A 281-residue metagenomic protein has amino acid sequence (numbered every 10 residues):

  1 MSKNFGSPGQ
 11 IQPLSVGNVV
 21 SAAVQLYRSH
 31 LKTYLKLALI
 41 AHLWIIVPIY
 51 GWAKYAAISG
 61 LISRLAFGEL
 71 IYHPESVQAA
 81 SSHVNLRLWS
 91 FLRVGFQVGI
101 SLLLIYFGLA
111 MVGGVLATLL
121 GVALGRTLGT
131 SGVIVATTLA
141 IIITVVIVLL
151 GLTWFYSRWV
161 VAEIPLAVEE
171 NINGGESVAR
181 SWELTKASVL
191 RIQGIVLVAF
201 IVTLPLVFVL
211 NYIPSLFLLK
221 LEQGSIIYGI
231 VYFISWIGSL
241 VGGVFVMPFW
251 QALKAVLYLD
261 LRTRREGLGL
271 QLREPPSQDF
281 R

Functional and structural regions predicted by a protein language model:
M1-R281: Hydrophobic alpha-helical membrane segments
